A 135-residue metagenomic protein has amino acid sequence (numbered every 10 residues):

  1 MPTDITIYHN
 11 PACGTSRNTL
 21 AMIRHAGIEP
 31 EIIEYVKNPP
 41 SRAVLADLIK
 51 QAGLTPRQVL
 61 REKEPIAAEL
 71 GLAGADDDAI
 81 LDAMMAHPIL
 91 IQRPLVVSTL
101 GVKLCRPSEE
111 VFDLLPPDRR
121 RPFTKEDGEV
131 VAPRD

Functional and structural regions predicted by a protein language model:
M1, R24-A26, R42, V59-L60: A short alpha-helix capping/helix-coil boundary motif
M1-T3, I91-Q92: Residue-level preference for short coil/turn positions at secondary-structure junctions
P2-A26, P30-Y35: Local sequence-structure signature of Cys/Sec-based thiol-disulfide redox active-site neighborhoods
Y35-D135: Thiol/selenol-based redox catalytic cores and closely related redox-interacting motifs
